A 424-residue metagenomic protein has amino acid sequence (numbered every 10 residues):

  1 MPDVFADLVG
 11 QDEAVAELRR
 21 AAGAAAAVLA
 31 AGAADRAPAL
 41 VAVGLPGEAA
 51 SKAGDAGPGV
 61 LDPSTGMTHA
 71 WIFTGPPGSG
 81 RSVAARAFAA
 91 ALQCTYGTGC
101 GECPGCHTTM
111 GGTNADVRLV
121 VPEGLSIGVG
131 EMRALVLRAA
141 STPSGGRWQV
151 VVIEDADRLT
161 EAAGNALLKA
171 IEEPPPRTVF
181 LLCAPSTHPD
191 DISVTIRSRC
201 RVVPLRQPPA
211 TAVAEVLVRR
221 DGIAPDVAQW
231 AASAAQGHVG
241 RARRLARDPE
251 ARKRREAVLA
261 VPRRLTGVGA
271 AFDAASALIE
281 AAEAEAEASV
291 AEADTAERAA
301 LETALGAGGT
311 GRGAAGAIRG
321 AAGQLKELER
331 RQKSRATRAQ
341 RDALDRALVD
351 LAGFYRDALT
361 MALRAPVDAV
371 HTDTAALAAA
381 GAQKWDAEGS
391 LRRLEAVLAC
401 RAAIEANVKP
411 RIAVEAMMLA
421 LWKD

Functional and structural regions predicted by a protein language model:
M1-A90, T108, R177-T178, A184-D350 (+1 more regions): Charged, glycine-rich active-site and insertion segments that engage polyanionic ligands
R19-A24, P58-V60, V129-V150, D157-R158 (+1 more regions): Conserved alpha-helical scaffold flanking the Walker A/P-loop in AAA+ ATPase domains
A70, G97-C100: Residues immediately within or flanking Cys/His clusters that coordinate Zn2+ in small zinc-binding modules
S79, S126, R158, E173 (+1 more regions): Residues immediately C-terminal
C100-C106: Short cysteine clusters
V121-V129, A156, V202-V203: Flexible beta-alpha connector loops of hexameric P-loop NTPases
V129, T160-A162, D190, V194: Conserved D-loop-proximal element of ABC-family nucleotide-binding domains
A140, N165-L182, V194: Conserved catalytic/switch belt of AAA+ P-loop NTPases
